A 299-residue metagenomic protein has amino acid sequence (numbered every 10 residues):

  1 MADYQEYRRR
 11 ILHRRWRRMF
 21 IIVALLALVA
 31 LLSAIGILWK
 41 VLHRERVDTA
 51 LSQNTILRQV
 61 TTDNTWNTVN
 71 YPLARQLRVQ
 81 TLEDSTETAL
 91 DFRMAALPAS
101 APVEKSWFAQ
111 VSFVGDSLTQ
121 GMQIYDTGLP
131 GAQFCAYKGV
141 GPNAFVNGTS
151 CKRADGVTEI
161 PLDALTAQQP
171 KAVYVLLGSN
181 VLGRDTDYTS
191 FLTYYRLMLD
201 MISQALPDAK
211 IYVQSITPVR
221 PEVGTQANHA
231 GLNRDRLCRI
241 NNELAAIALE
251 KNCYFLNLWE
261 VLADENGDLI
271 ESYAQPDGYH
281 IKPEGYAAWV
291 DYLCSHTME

Functional and structural regions predicted by a protein language model:
M1-Q110, T119, Q123-I124: N-terminal secretory targeting modules
A101-T193: Conserved SGNH/GDSL esterase-like catalytic core that processes O-acyl groups on lipids and polysaccharides
G148-K152, N180-T189, I202, A227-R234 (+2 more regions): Second-shell loop/turn segments in exported
L176, Q214-S215: Alpha/beta-hydrolase-fold catalytic nucleophile elbow
Y195-L199, N241: Generic structural signal for well-ordered alpha-helices, preferentially at hydrophobic/aromatic core positions
L206-K210: A short helix->loop->beta-strand "cap" motif at the edges of active sites that frequently abuts
V219-E299: Catalytic His-Asp segment of secreted/periplasmic serine-dependent ester chemistry enzymes
